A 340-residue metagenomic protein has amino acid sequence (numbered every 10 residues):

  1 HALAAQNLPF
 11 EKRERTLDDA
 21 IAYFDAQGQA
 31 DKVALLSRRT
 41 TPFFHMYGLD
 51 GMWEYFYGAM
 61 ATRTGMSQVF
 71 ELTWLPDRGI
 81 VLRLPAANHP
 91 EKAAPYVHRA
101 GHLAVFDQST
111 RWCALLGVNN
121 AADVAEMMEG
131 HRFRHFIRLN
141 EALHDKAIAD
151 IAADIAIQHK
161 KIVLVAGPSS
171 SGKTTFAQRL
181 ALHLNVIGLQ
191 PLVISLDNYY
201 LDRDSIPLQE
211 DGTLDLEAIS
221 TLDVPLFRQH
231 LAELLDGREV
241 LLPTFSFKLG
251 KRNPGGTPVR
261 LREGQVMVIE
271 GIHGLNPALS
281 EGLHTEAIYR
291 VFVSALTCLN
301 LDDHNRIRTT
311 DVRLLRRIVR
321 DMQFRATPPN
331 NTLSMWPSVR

Functional and structural regions predicted by a protein language model:
H1-K146, I151: Auxiliary tRNA-acceptor-end handling modules of aminoacyl-tRNA synthetases
V163-V165: Hydrophobic anchor at the beta1->P-loop junction of P-loop NTPases
G172: Conserved glycine(s) of the Walker
T175-L180, S195: Hydrophobic positions on the alpha1 helix immediately C-terminal to the Walker A/P-loop
L182-L192: Post-Walker A helix-loop "phosphate-sensing" segment adjacent to the P-loop in P-loop NTPases
L192-I194, L201-G250, V266: Conserved nucleotide-sensing/catalytic segment adjacent to the nucleotide-binding pocket in NTP-handling enzymes
G271-R316, R320: ATP-dependent NMP and nucleoside kinases share a basic, alpha-helical "lid"
R316-R340: Small-molecule kinase domains that catalyze NTP-dependent phosphoryl transfer to phosphate-bearing small molecules
